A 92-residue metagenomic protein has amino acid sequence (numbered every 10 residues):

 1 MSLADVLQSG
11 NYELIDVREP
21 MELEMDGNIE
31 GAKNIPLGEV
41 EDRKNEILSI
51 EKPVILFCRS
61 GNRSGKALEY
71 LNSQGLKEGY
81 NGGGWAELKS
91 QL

Functional and structural regions predicted by a protein language model:
S2-Y12, V17-P53, N62-L92: Rhodanese-like catalytic fold shared by cysteine-dependent sulfurtransferases and DSP/PTP-type phosphatases
F57: Short, surface-exposed ligand- or partner-binding patches at beta-edge/loop junctions that are enriched in aromatics
